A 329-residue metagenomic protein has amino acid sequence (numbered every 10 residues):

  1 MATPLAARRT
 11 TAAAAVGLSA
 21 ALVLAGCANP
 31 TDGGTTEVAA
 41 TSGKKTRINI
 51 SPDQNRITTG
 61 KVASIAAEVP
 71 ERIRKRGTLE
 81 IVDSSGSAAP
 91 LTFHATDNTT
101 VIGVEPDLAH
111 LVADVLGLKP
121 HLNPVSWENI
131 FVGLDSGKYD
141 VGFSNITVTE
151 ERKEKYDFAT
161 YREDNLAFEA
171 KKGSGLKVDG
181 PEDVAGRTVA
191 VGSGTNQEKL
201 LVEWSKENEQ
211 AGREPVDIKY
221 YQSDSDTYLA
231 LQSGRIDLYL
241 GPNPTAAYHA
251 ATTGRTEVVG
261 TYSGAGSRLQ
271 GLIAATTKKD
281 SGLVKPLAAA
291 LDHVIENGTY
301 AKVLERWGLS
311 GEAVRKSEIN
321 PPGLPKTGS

Functional and structural regions predicted by a protein language model:
A21-G26: C-terminal motif of bacterial Sec signal peptides marking the signal peptidase cleavage site
A28, A39-S64, P106, D114 (+4 more regions): Extended ligand-binding regions for polar small-molecule ligands
T36-V141: Extracytoplasmic small-molecule ligand-binding "clamshell" domains of the periplasmic binding protein/Venus flytrap
G86-A88, T99-D114, I146, N165-S223 (+1 more regions): Bilobed "Venus flytrap"/periplasmic-binding protein-like clamshell domains and structurally analogous long
H110, K119-D183: Acidic, polar ligand-binding/catalytic clefts
L118-K119, S136-S144, R187-T188, V216 (+2 more regions): Alpha-to-beta junction loops
I146-K153, L201-W204, N208, S233 (+1 more regions): A ligand-binding cleft/hinge motif common to bilobed small-molecule-binding domains
E163-A170, A251-A289, S310-S329: Periplasmic-binding protein-like
